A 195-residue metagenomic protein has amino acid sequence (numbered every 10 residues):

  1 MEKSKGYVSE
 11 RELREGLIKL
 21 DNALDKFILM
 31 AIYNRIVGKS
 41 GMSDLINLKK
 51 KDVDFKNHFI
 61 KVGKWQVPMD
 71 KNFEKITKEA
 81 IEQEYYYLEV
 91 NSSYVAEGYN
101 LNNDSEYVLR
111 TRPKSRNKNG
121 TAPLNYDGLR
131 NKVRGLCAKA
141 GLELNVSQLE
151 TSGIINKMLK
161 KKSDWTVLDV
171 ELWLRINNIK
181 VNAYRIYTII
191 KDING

Functional and structural regions predicted by a protein language model:
M1-R14, W65-I76: DNA breakage-rejoining catalytic core of tyrosine-based enzymes
E10-S40: Basic, Lys/Arg- and aromatic-enriched nucleic-acid-binding interface segment
D21, K39-M42, Y126, E143-T151: Alpha-helix N-cap/helix-initiation sites
M30-N57: Short, charged phosphate-coordinating catalytic segments
K49-D54, N125, I176-R185: Short, basic interhelical loop/turn and adjoining N-cap of the next helix at nucleic-acid- or acidic-partner-contacting
K61-P113: Basic, alpha-helical nucleic-acid-contacting "clamp/cap" segments
K114-L124, K162-L168: Short, flexible/disordered intra-domain loops and linkers
R130-G195: Short, basic (Lys/Arg/His-rich) helix/loop patches that form interaction surfaces in the mid-to-C-terminal regions
